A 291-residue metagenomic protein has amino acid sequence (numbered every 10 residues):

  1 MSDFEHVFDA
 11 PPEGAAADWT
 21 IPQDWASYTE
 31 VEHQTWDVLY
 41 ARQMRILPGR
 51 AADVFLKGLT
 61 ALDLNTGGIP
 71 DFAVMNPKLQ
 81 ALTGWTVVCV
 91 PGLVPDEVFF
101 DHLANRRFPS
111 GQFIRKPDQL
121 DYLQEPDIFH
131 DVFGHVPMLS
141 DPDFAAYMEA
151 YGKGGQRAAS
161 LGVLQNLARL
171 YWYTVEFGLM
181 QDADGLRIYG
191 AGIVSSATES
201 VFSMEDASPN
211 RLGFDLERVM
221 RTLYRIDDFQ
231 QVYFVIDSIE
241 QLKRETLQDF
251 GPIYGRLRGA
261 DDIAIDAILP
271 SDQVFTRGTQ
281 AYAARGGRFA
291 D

Functional and structural regions predicted by a protein language model:
M1-L139, V235-D291: The feature captures two recurrent sequence modes
F72-N76, P126-F129, F144, L167-Y171 (+1 more regions): Short runs of predominantly hydrophobic/aromatic residues within well-ordered alpha helices that form helix-helix
P77-G84, D131-G134, E149-K153, A168-L179: Short, hydrophobic/amphipathic alpha-helical patches that form generic packing surfaces within helical domains
C89-V94, A146-M148, G162-V163, D184-G185: Short coil/turn segments at secondary-structure boundaries
F133-A158, G162: Beta-strand-enriched cores of mature, soluble protein domains
K153, A158-A191, S195: Extended, Lys/Arg-enriched charged tracts that mediate electrostatic binding to polyanionic substrates
R169, V175, Y189, V194 (+4 more regions): C-terminal accessory/tail domains of diverse enzymes
I193-D261: A recognition module on extended beta-rich or small alphabeta surfaces enriched in W/G with H and D/E
